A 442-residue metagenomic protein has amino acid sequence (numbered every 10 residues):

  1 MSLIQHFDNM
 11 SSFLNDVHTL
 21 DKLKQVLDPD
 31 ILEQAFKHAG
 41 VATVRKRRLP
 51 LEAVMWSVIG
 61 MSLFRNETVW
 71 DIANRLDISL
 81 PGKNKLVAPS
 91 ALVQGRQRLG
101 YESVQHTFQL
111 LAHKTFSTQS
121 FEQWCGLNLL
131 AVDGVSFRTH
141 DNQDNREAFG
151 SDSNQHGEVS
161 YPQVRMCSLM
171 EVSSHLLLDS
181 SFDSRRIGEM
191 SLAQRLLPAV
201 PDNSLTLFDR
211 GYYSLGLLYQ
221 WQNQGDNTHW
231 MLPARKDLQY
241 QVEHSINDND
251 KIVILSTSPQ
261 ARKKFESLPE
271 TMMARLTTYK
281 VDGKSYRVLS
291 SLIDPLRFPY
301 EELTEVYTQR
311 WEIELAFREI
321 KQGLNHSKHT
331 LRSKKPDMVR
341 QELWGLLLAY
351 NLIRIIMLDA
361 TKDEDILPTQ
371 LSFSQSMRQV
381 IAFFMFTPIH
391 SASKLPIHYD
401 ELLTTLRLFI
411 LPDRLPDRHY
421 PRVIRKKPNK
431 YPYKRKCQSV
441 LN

Functional and structural regions predicted by a protein language model:
M1-V69, N84, R96-L99, H106-F108 (+3 more regions): Single, function-defining residue in the core of a domain
I72, L76: Short alpha-helical "recognition helix" segments of helix-turn-helix
D77-V93: Short, basic interhelical loop/turn and adjoining N-cap of the next helix at nucleic-acid- or acidic-partner-contacting
K114: Phosphate-interacting basic helix/loop segments used at nucleotide- and nucleic-acid interfaces
